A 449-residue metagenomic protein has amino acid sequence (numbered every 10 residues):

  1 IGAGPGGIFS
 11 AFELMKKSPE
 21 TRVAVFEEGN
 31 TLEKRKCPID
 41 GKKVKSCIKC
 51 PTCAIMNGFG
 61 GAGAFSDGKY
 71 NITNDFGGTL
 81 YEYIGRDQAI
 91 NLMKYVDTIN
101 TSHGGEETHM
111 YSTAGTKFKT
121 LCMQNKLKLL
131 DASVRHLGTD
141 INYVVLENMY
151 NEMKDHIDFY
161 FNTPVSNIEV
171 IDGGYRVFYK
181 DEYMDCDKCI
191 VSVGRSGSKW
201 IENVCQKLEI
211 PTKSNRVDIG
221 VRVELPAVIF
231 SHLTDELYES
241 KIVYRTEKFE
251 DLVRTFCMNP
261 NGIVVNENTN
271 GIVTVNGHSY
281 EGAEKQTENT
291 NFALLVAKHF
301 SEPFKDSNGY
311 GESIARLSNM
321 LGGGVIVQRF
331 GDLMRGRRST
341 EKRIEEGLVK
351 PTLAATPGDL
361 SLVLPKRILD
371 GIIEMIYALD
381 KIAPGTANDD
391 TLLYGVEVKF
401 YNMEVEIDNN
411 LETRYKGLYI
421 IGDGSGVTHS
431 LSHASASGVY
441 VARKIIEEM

Functional and structural regions predicted by a protein language model:
I1-G77, Y111-T116, T120-M449: Residues forming the flavin
G58-T108: Dinucleotide-binding Rossmann-like beta1-alpha1 core, especially the glycine-rich loop that anchors the ADP
